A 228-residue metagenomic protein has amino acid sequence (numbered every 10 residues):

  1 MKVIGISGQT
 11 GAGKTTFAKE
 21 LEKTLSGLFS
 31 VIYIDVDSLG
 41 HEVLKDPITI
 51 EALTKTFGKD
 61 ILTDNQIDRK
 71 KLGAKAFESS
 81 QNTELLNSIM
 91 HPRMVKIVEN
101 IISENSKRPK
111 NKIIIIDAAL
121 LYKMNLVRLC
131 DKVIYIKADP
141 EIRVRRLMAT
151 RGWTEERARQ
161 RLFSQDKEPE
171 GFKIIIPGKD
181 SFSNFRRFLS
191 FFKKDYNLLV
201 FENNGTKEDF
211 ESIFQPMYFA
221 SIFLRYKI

Functional and structural regions predicted by a protein language model:
I6: Hydrophobic anchor at the beta1->P-loop junction of P-loop NTPases
Q9: P-loop (Walker A) phosphate-binding loop of NTP-binding proteins
A12: ATP-binding Walker
T15: Walker A/P-loop
S38-N111: ATP-dependent small-molecule kinase phosphotransfer cores that center on conserved nucleotide phosphate-binding segments
V98, R128-L129, A149-I228: Small-molecule kinase domains that catalyze NTP-dependent phosphoryl transfer to phosphate-bearing small molecules
E99-T150: ATP-dependent NMP and nucleoside kinases share a basic, alpha-helical "lid"
